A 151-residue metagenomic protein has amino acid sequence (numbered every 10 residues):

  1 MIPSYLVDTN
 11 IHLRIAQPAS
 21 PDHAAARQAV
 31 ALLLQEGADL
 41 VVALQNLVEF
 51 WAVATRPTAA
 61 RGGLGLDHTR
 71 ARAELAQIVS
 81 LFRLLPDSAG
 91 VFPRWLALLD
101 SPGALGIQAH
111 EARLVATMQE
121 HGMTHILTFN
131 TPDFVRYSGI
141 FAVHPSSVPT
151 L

Functional and structural regions predicted by a protein language model:
M1-V42, P57-R70, R136, L151: Short, well-structured N-terminal submotif of metal-dependent ribonuclease cores
I2-S4, A112-L151: Acidic, PIN/NYN-like endoribonuclease modules and their adjacent C-terminal/linker elements
N10-I11, Q45, R113, P132: Alpha-helix/helix-capping structural signal
L32-L33, I78, L98: Hydrophobic helix-cap positions at the C-terminus of alpha-helices in RecA-like/P-loop ATPase nucleotide-binding cores
V41-L44, T128: Short beta-strand segments at enzyme active-site cores
G63-V79, R83: Glycine/small-residue-rich phosphate/adenosyl-binding loop
F82-H125, F129: Active-site neighborhoods of divalent-metal-dependent phosphate/nucleic-acid chemistry enzymes
